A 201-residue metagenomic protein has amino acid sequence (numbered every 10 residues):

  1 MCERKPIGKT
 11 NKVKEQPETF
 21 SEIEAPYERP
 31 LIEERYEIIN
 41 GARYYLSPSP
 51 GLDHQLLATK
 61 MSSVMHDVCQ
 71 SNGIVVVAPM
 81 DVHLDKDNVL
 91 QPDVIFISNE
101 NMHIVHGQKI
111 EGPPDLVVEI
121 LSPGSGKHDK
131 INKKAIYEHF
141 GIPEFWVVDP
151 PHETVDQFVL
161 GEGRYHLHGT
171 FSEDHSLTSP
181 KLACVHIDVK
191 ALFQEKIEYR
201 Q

Functional and structural regions predicted by a protein language model:
M1-Q201: Gly/Pro/Ser/Thr-rich low-complexity, intrinsically disordered segments predominantly at protein N-termini
